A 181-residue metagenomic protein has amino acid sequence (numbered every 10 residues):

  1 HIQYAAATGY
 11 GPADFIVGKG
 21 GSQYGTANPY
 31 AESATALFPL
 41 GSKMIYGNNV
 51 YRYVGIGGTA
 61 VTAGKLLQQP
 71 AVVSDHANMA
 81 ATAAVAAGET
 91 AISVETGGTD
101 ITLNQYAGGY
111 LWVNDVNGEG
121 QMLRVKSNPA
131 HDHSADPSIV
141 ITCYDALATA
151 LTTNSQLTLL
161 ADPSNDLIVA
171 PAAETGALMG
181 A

Functional and structural regions predicted by a protein language model:
H1-L103, D115-A181: Extracellular receptor-binding modules and their adjoining Ser/Thr/Gly/Asp/Asn-rich linkers
G108-D115: Short conserved beta-strand and strand-loop elements enriched in small hydrophobics with frequent Asp/Gly
